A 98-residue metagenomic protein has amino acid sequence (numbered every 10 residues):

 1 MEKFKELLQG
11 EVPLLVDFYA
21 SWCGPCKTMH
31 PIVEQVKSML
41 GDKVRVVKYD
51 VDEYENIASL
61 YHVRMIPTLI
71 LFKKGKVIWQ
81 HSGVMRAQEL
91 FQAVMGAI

Functional and structural regions predicted by a protein language model:
M1-P13: A short beta-strand-turn-helix
E2-F4, E53-I57, E89: Short acidic active-site motifs
E11-V12, Y19-W22, M65: Short pre-active-site segment immediately N-terminal to redox-active cysteine/selenocysteine motifs in thiol-based
F18, V33-K37, G41-N56: Thiol-based oxidoreductase modules, predominantly thioredoxin-like and allied folds used for disulfide exchange
F18-I32: Conserved redox-active cysteine motifs that mediate thiol-disulfide chemistry, especially di-cysteine Cys-X(1-2)-Cys
F18-Y19, Y61, F72: Conserved hydrophobic/aromatic "anchor" residues that stabilize well-ordered secondary structure elements
E55, H62-I70: Structural micro-motif
K73-I98: Non-catalytic, surface beta->alpha helical segment in thiol-disulfide oxidoreductase systems
